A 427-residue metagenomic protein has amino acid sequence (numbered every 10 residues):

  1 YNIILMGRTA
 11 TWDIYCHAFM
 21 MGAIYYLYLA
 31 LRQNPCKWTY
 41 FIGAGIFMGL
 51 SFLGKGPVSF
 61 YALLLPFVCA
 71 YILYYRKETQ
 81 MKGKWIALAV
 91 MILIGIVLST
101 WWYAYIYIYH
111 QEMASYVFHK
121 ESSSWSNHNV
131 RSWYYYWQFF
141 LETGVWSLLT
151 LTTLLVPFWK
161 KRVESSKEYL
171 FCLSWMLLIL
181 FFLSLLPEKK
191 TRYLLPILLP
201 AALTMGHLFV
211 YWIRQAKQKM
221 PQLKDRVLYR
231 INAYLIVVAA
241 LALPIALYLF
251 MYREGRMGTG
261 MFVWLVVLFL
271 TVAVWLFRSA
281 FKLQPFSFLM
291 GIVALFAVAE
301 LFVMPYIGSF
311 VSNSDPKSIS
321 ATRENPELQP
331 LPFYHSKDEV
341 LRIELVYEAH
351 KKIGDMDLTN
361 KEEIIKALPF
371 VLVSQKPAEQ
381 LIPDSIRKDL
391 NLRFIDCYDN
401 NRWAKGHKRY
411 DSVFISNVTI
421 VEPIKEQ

Functional and structural regions predicted by a protein language model:
I3, F19-G22, W101: Transmembrane-helix signature of multi-pass solute transporters
L5-Y15: Short acidic/glycine- and proline-prone juxtamembrane loop motifs at membrane-interface regions of multi-pass membrane
M6, W38-I46: The feature captures the transmembrane alpha-helix scaffold of multi-pass secondary transporters
A10, E348-K352: Short, structured coil segments at secondary-structure junctions
A23-Y40, F209: Membrane-interface transmembrane helices that cradle and orient dolichyl/undecaprenyl
I42, K160-A349, N360, K366-F370 (+2 more regions): Membrane-embedded architecture of ER/inner-membrane glycosylation machinery
L50, G54, S59-S166, C172-T191 (+3 more regions): Transmembrane-lumen/periplasm boundary regions of multi-pass, lipid-linked membrane glycan transferases
